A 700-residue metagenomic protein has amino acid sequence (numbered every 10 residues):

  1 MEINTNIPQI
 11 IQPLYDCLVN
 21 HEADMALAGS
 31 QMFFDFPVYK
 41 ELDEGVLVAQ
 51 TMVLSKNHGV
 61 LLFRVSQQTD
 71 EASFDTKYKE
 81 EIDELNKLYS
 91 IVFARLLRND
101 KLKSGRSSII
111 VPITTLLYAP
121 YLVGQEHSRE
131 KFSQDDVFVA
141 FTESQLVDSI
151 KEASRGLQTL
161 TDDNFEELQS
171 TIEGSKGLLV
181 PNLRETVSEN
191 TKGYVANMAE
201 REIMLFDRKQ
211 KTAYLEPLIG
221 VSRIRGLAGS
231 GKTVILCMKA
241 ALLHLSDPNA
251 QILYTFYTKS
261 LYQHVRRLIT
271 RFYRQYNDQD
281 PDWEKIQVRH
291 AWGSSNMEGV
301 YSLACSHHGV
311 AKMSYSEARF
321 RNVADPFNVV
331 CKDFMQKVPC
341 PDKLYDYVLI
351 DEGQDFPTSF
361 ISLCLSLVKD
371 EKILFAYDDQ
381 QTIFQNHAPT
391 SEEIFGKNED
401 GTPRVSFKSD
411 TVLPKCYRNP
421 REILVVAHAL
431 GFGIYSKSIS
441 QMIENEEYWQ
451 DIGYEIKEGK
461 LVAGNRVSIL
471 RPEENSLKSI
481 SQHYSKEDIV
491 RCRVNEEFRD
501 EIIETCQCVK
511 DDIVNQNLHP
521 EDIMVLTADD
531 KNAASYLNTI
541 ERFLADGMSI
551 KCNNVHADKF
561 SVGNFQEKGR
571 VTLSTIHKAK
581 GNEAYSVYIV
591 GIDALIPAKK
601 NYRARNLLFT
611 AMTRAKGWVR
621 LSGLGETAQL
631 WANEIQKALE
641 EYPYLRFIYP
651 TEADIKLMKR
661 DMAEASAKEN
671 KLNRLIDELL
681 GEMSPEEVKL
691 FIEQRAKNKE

Functional and structural regions predicted by a protein language model:
M1-R184: Accessory nucleic-acid engagement/destabilization modules that flank
E22-A26, R208, A311-Y347, D355-L367 (+2 more regions): Conserved helicase/translocase P-loop NTPase motor core
D75-D83, S90, I224-G229, S314-R321 (+1 more regions): Acidic/glycine-enriched edge-of-secondary-structure segments
L88-D100, N606-V619: Metal-dependent nuclease catalytic cores in nucleic-acid-processing enzymes, especially RNase H-like/related
I150-A153, V310-K337, E444-E447, E583-A598 (+1 more regions): Extended, charge-rich low-complexity interaction segments
S170-G220, L227, I235: N-terminal pre-P-loop "Q-motif" helix
E202-I203, R225-L253, Y257-W283, R289-S295 (+4 more regions): Conserved helicase motor core of SF1/SF2 NTP-dependent helicases
N277-K337: Conserved P-loop NTPase motor core of helicases/translocases
